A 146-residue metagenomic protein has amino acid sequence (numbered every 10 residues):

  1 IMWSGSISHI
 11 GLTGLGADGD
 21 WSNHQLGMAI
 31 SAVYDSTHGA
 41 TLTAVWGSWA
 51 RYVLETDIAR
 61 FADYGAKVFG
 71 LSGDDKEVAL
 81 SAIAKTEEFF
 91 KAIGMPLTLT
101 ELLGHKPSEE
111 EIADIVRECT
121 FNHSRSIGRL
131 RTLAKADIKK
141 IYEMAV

Functional and structural regions predicted by a protein language model:
I1-K85: Active-site segments that bind and position negatively charged phosphate/pyrophosphate groups
F61, L71-V146: C-terminal charged capping/lid subdomain of soluble metabolic enzymes
